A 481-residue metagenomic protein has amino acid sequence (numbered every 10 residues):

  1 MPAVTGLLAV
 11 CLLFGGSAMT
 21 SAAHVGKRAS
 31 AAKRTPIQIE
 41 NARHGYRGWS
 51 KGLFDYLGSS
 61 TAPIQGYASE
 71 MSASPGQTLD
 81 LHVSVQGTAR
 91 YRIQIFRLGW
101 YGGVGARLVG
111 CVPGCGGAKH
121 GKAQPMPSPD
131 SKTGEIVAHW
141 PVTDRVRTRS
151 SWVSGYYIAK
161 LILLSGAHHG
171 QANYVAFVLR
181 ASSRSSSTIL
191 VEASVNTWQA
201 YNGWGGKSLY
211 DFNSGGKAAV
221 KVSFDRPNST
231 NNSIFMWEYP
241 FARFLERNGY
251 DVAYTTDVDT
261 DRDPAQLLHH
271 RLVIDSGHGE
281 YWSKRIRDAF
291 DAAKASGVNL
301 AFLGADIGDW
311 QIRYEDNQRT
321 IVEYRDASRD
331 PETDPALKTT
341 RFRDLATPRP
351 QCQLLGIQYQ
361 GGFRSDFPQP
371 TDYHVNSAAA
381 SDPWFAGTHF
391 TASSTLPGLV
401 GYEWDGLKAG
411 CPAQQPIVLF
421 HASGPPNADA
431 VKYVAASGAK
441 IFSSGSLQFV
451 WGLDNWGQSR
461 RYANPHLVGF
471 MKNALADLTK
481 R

Functional and structural regions predicted by a protein language model:
T5-G15: Bacterial N-terminal signal peptides
L13-A31: C-terminal region of N-terminal signal peptides and the immediate post-cleavage residues of exported proteins
S30-P63: Proline/serine/threonine-rich low-complexity linkers at boundaries of modular beta-sandwich domains
I64-L179: Ligand-binding face of N-terminal immunoglobulin V-set domains in extracellular IgSF glycoproteins
T88-W100, G110-P113, G166-L267: Aromatic-Pro/Gly-enriched surface loop or interdomain linker that acts as a lid/target-recognition segment
G121-I136, R145-R147, S151-V153, T230-E315 (+1 more regions): Helical hinge/lid and interdomain linker segments adjacent to catalytic or ligand-binding clefts that mediate domain
R149, V153, I158, T340-G438: Catalytic beta-strand/loop cores that center a nucleophilic Ser/Cys/Thr and support acyl-enzyme chemistry
E280, R285-F385: A glycine-rich, often tryptophan-bearing local segment used as a flexible ligand/cofactor-contacting loop or short
